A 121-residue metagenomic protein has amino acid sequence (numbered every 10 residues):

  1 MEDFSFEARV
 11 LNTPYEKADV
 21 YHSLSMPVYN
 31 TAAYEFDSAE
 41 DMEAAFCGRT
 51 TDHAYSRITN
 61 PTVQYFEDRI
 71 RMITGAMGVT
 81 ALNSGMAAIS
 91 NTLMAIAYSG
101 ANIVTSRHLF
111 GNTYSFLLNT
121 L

Functional and structural regions predicted by a protein language model:
M1-Y29: Short conserved active-site loop signatures built around small residues
P14, A32-A33, S84-G85, L93 (+1 more regions): Fold-independent oxyanion-binding glycine-rich loops and adjacent beta-strand/coil segments at enzyme active sites
P27-V28, G78-T80, A101-N102: Structural motif
A33, S38-A87, N112-T120: Conserved N-terminal alpha-helix of the aminotransferase class I/II PLP-enzyme fold
M72-I73, N91-S99: Alpha-helix C-terminal capping segments
A95-T113: Conserved PLP-anchoring active-site segment centered on the Schiff-base-forming lysine
I96, T120-L121: Active-site catalytic pocket residues across diverse enzymes, especially alpha/beta-hydrolases
